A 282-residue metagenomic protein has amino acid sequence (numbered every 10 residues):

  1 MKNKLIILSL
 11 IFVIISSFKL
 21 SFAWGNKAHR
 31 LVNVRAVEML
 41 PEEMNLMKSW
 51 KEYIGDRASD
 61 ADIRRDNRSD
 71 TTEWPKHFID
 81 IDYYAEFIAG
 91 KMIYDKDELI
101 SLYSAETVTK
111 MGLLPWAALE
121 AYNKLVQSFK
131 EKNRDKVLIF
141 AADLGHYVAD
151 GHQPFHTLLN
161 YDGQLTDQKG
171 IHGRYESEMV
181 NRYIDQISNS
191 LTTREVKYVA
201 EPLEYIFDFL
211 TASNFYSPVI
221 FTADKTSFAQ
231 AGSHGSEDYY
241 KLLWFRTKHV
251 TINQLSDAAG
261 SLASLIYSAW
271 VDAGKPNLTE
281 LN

Functional and structural regions predicted by a protein language model:
M1-K27: Bacterial Sec-dependent N-terminal signal peptides
N3, F18, G145, A149-G151: Residue-level micro-sites within transmembrane alpha helices that shape and flank functional polar/acidic positions
S17-I139, D143, L159-D238, L242 (+1 more regions): N-terminal, motif-rich segments that launch catalysis or mediate targeting to/interaction with membranes, typified by
V148-G163: Catalytic Zn2+-binding segment of zinc metalloproteases
